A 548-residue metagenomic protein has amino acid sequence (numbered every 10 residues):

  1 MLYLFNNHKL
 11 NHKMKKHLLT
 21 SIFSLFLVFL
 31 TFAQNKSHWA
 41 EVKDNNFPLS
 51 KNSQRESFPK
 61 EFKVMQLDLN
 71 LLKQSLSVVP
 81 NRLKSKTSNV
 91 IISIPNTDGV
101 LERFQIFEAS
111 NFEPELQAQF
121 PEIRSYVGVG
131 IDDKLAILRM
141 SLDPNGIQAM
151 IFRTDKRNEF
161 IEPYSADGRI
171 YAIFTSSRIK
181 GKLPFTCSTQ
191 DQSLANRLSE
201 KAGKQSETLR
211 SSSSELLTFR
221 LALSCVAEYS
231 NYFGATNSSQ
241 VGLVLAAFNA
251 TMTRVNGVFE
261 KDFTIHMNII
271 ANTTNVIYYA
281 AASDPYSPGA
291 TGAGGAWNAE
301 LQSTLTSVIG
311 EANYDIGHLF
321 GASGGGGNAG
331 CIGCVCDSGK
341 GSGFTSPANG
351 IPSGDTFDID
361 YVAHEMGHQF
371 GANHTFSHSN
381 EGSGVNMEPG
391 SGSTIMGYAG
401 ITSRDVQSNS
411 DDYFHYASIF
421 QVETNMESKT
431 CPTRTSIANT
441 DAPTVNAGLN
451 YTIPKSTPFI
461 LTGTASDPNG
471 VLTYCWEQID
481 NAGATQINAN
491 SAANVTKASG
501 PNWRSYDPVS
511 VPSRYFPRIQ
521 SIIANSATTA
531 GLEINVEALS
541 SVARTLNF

Functional and structural regions predicted by a protein language model:
M1-H38: Bacterial Sec-dependent N-terminal signal peptides
A33-F62, I170-I332: Fold-level signature of zinc-dependent metallopeptidase catalytic domains
Q34-A166, W297: N-terminal prosegments of processed precursors
N268, C475-T545: Exoplasmic/lumenal beta-rich domain surfaces
I270-A296, C336-Y413, E477, N481-A492: The catalytic-center signature of Zn2+-dependent metalloproteases
M426-T444: Proline/serine/threonine-rich low-complexity linkers at boundaries of modular beta-sandwich domains
A447, Y451-F459: Short, solvent-exposed loop/linker segments at the N-terminal edge of repeated beta-sheet extracellular domains
I453, T464-N469: Extracellular acidic, Ser/Thr/Pro-rich low-complexity tracts
